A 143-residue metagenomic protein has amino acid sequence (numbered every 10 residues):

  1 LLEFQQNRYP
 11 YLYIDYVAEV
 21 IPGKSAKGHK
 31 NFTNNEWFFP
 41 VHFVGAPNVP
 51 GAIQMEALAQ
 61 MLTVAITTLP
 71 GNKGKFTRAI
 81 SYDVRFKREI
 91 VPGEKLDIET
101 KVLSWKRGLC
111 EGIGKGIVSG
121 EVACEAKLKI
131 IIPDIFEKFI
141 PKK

Functional and structural regions predicted by a protein language model:
L1-F4: Short, Gly/Pro- and small/polar-rich lid/capping loops
Q6-V49: Catalytic strand-loop segment that frames the active site of acyl-thioester-processing enzymes
Y11-Y13, L96, C110: Hydrophobic core residues within well-ordered beta-strands of beta-rich domains
D15-A18, K87, K101-L103: Conserved positions in beta-strands of structured domains
V17, S25, N48-K73: Active-site helix/loop of acyl-thioester processing domains in fatty-acid/polyketide metabolism, spanning hotdog-fold
I21-K24, S104-C110: Short, conserved beta-turn/loop elements at beta-strand boundaries and strand-helix junctions
A59-E99, A123-P133, K138: Hydrophobic beta-strand-centered segment that forms part of the acyl-chain substrate-binding groove
V102, G116-V118: Hydrophobic beta-strand positions in extracellular immunoglobulin-like domains
